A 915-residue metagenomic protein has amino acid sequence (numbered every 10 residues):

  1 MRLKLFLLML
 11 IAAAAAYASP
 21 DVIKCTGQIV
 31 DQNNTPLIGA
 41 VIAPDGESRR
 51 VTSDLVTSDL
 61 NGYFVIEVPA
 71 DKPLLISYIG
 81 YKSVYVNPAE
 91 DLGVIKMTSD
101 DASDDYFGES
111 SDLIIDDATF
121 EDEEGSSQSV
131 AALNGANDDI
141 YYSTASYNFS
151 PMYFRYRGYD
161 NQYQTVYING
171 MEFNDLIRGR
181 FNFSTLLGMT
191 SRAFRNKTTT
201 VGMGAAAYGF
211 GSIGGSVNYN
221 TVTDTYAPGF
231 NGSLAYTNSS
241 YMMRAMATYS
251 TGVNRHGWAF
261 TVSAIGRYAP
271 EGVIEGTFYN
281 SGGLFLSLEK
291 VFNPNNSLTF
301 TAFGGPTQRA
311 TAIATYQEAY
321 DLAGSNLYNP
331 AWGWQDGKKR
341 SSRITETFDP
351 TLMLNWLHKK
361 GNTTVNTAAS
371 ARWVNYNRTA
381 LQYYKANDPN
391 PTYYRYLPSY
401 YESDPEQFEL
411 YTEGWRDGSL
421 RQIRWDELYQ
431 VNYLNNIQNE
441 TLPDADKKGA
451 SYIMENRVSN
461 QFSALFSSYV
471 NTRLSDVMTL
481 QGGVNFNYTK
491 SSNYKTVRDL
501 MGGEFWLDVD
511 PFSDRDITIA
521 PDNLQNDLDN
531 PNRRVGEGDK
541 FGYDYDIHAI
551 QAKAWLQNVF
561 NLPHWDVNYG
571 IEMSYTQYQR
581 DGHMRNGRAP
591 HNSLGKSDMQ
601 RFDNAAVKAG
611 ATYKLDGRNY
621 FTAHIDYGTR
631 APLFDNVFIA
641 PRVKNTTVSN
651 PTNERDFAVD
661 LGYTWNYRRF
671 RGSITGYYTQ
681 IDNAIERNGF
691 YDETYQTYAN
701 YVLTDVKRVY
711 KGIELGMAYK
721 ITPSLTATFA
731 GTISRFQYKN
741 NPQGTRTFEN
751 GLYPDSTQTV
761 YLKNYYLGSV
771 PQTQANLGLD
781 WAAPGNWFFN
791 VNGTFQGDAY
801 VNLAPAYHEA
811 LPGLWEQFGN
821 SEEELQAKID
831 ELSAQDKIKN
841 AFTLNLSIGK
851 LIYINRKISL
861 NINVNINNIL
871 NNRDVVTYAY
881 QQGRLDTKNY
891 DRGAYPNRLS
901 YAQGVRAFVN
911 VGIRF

Functional and structural regions predicted by a protein language model:
V65, I140-T144, M171-V201, Y219-V222 (+2 more regions): Short acidic/polar hinge/loop motifs at secondary-structure boundaries that mediate gating or recognition
D91-D100, E123-G135, M152-R155, F183-G188 (+3 more regions): N-terminal periplasmic accessory domains that precede and gate Gram-negative outer-membrane beta-barrel machines
N231, Y236-A269, V273-A312, S342-G361 (+1 more regions): Transmembrane beta-barrel wall of Gram-negative outer-membrane proteins
E289, S297-N355, N377-E455, I519-E537 (+1 more regions): Acidic/polar loop-and-plug regions of large Gram-negative outer-membrane beta-barrel proteins
A314-A319, N523-R534, Q577-R588, M599 (+8 more regions): Surface-exposed extracellular loop regions of Gram-negative outer-membrane beta-barrel proteins, predominantly
I453, T479-D616, P641, Q743: Signature of Gram-negative outer-membrane beta-barrel scaffolds
Y678-Q680, Y701-A806, G912-R914: Gram-negative outer-membrane beta-barrel transporters
S724-A727, F795-E816, E824, K850-F915: C-terminal beta-signal and adjacent terminal beta-strands/loops of Gram-negative outer-membrane beta-barrel proteins
